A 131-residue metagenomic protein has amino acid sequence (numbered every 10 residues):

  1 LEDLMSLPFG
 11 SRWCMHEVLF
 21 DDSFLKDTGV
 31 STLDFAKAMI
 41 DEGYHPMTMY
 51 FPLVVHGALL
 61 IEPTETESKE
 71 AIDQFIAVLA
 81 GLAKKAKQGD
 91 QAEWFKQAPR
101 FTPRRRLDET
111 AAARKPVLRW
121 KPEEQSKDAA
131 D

Functional and structural regions predicted by a protein language model:
E2-D131: Non-catalytic terminal extensions of PLP-dependent enzymes
